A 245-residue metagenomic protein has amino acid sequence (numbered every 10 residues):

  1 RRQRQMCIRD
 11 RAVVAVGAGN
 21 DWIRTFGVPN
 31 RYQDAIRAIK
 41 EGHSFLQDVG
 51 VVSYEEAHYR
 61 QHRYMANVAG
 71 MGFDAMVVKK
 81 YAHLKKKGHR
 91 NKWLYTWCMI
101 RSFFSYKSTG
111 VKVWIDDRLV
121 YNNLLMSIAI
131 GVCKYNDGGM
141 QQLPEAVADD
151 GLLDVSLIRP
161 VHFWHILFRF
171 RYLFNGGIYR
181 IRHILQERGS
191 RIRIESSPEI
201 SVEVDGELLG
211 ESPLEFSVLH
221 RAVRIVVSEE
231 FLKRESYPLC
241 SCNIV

Functional and structural regions predicted by a protein language model:
R1-I8: Short, small-residue-biased leader/transition segments that mark boundaries at the very start of proteins
R2, I23-T25, G139-M140, L167 (+1 more regions): Short glycine-/acidic-enriched loop or helix-start segments at secondary-structure transitions that form or flank
Q5, I128, G206: Conserved Motif II region of HX4D acyltransferases
R9-M126: Catalytic core of DAGKc-family lipid kinases
E56-A57, Q142-A146: Short, flexible, solvent-exposed loop/turn segments with mixed acidic/basic and small polar residues
G70, D74, A129-L143, L208: Glycine-rich phosphate/pyrophosphate-binding beta-alpha loops
D74-V77, Y121-N123, N136-G139, F163-I166: Short acidic/glycine-rich loop or secondary-structure boundary segments that cap or lie
I115-D117, N122, V147-A148, L153 (+1 more regions): ATP/nucleoside-binding phosphotransfer catalytic cores, i.e., glycine-rich phosphate-binding loops
